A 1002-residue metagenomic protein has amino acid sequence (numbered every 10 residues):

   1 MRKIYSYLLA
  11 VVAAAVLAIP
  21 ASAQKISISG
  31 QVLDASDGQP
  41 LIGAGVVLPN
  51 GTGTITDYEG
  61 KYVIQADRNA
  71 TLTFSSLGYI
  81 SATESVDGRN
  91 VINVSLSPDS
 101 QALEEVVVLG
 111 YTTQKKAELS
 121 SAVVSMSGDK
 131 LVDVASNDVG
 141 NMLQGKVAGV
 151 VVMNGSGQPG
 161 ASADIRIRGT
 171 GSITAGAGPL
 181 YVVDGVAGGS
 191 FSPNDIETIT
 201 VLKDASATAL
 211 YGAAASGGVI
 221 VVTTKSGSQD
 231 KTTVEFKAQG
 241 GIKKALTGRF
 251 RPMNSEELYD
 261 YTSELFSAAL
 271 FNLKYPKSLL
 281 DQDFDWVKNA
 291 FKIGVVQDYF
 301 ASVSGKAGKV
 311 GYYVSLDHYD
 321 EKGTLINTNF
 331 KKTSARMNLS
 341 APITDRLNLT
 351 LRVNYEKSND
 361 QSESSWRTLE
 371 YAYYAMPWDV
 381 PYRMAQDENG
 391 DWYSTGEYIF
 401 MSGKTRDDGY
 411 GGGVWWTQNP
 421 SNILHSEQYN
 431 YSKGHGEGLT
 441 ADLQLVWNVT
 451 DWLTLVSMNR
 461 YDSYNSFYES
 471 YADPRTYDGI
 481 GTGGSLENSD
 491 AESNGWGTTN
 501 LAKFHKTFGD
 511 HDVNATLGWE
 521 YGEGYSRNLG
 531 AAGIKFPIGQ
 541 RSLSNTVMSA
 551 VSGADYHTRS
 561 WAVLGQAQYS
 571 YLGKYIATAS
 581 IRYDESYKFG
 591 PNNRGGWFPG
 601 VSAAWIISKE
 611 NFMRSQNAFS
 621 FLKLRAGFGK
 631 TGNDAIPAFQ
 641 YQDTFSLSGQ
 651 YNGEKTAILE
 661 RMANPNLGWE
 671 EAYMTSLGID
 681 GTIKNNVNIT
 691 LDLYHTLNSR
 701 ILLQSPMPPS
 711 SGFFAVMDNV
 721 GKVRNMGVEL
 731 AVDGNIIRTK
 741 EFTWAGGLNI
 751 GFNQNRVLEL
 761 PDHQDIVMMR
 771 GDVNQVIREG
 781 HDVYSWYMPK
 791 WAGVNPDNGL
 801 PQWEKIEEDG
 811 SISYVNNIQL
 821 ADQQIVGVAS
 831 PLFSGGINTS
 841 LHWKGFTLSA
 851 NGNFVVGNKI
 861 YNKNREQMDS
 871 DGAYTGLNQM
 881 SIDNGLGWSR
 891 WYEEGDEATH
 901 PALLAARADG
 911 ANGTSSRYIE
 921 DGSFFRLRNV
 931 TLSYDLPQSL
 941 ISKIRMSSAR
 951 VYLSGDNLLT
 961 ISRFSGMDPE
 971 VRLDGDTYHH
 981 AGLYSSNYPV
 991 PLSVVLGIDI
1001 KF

Functional and structural regions predicted by a protein language model:
M1-R336, S340-E356, S365, L424 (+11 more regions): Short, small/polar-rich motifs associated with maturation and membrane association, primarily at protein termini
G178, P193, G294-Q297, K332-T333 (+6 more regions): Extracellular/periplasmic, surface-exposed regions of secreted and cell-surface proteins
E235-D283, S365, D718, N735-A829 (+5 more regions): Conserved small-residue
F250-M253, A472-D473, A531-I534, H763-D765 (+3 more regions): Short Gly/aromatic-enriched secondary-structure transition segments
V287, S586, V855-R950, S954-D956: Extracytoplasmic gating/loop element in the C-terminal half of outer-membrane beta-barrel translocons and assembly
E356, Q361-G436, E654: Acidic/polar loop-and-plug regions of large Gram-negative outer-membrane beta-barrel proteins
V828-N862: Glycine-rich, aromatic-lined ligand/substrate-binding cores of catalytic and carbohydrate-binding domains
